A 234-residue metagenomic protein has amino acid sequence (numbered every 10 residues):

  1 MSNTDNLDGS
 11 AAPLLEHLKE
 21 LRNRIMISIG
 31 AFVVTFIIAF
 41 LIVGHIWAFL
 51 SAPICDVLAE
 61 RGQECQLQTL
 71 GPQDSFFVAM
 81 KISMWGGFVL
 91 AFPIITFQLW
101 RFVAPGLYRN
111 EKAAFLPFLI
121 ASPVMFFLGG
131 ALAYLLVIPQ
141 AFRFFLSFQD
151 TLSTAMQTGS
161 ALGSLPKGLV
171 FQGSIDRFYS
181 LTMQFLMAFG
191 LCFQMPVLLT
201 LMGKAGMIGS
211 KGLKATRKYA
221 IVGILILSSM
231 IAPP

Functional and structural regions predicted by a protein language model:
M1-P234: Membrane topogenic/interface segments and analogous intrinsically disordered interaction regions
